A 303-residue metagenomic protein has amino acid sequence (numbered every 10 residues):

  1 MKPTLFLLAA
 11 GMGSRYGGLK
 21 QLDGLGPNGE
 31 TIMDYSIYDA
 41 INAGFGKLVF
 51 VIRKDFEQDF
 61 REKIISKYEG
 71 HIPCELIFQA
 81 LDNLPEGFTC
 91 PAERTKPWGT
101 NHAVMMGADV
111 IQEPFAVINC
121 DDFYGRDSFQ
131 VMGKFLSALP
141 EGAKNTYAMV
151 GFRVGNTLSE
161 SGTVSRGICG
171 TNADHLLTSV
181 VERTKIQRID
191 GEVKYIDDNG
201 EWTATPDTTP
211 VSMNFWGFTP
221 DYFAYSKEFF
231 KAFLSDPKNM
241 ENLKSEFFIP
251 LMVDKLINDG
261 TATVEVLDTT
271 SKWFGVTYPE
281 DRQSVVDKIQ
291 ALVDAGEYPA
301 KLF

Functional and structural regions predicted by a protein language model:
M1-A10, P27-V117, Y124-V131, S137-A138: Conserved N-terminal catalytic core of the sugar/cofactor nucleotidyltransferase
M12, D122, V154: Active-site metal-binding loops of divalent metal-dependent hydrolases
G18-L19: Conserved catalytic-core motifs of eukaryotic protein kinase domains, centered on the activation segment
D59-F60, Y225, M252, S284: Phosphate- and divalent-cation-binding pockets in alpha/beta enzyme and binding domains that engage nucleotide-derived
R126-F215, P220: Conserved core of the sugar-phosphate nucleotidyltransferase
P210, E265-S271: Catalytic beta-strand/loop signature of glycosyltransferases that borders the donor
S226-A262: A C-terminal functional module that forms or caps the active site or interfaces directly with catalytic machinery
